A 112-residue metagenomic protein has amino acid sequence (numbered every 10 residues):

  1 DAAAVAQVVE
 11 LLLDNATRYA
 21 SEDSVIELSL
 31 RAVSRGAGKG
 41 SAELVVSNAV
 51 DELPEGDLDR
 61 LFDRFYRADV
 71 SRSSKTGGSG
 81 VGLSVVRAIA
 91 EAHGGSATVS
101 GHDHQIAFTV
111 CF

Functional and structural regions predicted by a protein language model:
V5-A6: A residue-level detector for a conserved hydrophobic packing site within the catalytic ATP-binding domain
A16-T17: Short helix-loop "hinge" at the ATP-lid/N-box region of the Bergerat-fold HATPase_c
D23-G40: Short beta-strand/loop element within the Bergerat-fold HATPase_c
S41, E52, G80, H102-T109: Glycine-rich nucleotide-binding loop
L53-R67: Short conserved segment of the HATPase_c
G82, V86: Short alpha-helical Gxxx[C/S/T] motif in the catalytic ATP-binding
G94-G95: Conserved glycine-rich
